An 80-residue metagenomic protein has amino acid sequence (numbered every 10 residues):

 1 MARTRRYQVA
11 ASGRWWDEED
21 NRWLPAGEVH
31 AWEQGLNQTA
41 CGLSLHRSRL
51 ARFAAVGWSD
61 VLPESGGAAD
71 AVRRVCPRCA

Functional and structural regions predicted by a protein language model:
A2-E33, R73, P77-A80: A positively charged, amphipathic N-terminal helix/segment that binds anionic biomolecules
R14, E28, L36, L43 (+2 more regions): Intrinsically disordered, low-complexity regions
R22, T39, G57-D60: Generic alpha-helix detector with strongest preference for long hydrophobic helices that associate with membranes
G27-F53: A short, structured beta-strand/loop element
S44-A80: Short, compact, well-ordered microdomains
